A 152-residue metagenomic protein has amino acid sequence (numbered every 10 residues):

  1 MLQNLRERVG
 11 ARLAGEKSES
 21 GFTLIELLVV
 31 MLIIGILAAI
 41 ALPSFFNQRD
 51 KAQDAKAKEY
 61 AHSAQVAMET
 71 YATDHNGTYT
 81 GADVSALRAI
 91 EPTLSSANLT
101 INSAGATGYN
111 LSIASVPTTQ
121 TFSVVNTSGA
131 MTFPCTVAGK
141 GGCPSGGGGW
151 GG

Functional and structural regions predicted by a protein language model:
M1-F22: N-terminal leader/signal peptides at the extreme start of proteins
L2-L5, V66-G152: Periplasmic/extracellular, small/polar-rich flexible segments of pilin-like filament-forming proteins
K17-F45: N-terminal single-pass transmembrane signal-anchor helix
M31, K58, Q65: Conserved catalytic core of two-component sensor histidine kinases
F46-H62, H75: Aliphatic-rich helix starts adjacent to a transmembrane/signal segment
